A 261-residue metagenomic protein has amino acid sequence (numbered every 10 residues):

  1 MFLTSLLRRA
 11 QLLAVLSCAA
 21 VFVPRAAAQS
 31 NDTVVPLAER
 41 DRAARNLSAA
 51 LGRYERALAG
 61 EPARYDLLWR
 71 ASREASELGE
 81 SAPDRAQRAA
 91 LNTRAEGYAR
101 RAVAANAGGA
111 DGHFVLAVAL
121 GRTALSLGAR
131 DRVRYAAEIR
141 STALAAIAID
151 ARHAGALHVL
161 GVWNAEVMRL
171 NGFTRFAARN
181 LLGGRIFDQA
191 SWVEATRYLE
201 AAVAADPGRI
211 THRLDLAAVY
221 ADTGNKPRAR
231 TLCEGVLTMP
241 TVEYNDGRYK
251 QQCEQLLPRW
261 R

Functional and structural regions predicted by a protein language model:
F2-S17: Bacterial N-terminal signal peptides that target proteins for export
C18-A26: C-terminal segment of classical bacterial N-terminal signal peptides
A26-E80: N-terminal leader/linker segments that initiate helical-solenoid repeat arrays
L37-A49, R73-G108, G112-R152, V162-A201 (+1 more regions): Short coil/linker segments at helix-helix boundaries
A59, A104, A204, L237-T238: Amphipathic alpha-helical segments of tetratricopeptide repeats
F173-L181, D206-I210, R230-T231, L237-R261: Terminal, low-structured helical/coil segments at or just beyond the last alpha-helical repeat
